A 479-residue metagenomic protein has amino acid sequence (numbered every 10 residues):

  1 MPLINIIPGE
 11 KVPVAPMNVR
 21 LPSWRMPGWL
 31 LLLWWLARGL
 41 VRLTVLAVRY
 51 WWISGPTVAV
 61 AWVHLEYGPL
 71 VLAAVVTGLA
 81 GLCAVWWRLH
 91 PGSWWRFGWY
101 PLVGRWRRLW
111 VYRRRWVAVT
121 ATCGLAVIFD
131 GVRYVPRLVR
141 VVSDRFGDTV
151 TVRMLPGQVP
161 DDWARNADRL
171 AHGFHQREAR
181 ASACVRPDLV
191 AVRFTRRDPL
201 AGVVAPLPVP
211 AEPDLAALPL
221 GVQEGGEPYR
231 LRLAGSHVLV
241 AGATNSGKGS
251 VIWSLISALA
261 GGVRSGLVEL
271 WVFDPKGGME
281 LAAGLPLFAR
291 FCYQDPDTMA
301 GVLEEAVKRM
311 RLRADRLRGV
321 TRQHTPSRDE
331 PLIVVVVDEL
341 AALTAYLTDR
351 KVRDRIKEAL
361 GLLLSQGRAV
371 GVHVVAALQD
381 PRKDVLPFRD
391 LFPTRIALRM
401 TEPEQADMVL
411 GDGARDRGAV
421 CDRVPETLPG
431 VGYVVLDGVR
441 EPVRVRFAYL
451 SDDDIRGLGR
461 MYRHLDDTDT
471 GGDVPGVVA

Functional and structural regions predicted by a protein language model:
P2-L102, P208-G319, E330-D407, A414-G418 (+1 more regions): P-loop NTPase catalytic phosphate-binding loop
Y100-P219, Q223-E227: N-terminal "pre-motor" subdomain/linker immediately upstream of P-loop NTPase catalytic cores
A121, L125, H175, R197-P199 (+4 more regions): Non-catalytic alpha-helical coupling and interface elements of nucleotide-dependent molecular machines and regulators
M154-D162, P228, Q323-R328, R382 (+1 more regions): Short acidic, glycine/proline-enriched loop segments that cap or flank alpha-helices
P156, R196, G235, T244 (+1 more regions): A short beta-strand motif that forms part of the nucleic acid-binding face of small beta-barrel RNA-binding folds
D161, D168-R169, A181-R186, V190-V192 (+4 more regions): Conserved ATP-driven motor cores of ASCE-family P-loop NTPases powering translocation/secretion/packaging/pilus
W163-N166, I252, V302, L458: Hydrophobic side chains in well-ordered alpha-helices
